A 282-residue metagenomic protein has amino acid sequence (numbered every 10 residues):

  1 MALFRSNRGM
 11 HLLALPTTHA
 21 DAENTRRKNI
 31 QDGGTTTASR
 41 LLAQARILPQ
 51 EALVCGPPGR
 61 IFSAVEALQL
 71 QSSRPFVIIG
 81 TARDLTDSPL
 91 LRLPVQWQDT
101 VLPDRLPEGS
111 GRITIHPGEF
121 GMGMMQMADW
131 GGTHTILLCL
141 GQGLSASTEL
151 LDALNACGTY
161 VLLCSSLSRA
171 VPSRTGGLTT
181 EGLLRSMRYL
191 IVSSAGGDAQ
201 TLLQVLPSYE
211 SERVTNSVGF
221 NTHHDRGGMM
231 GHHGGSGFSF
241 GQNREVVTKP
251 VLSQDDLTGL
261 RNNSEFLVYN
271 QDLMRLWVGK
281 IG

Functional and structural regions predicted by a protein language model:
M1, N7-H11, P16-T18, G33-T35 (+2 more regions): Switch/coupling segment of Walker-type NTPase motor domains
M1-L42, Y189, S217-G282: Conserved P-loop NTPase motor module
L41-A43, A64-L68, S147-L151, L178-T180 (+2 more regions): Generic recognition of flexible, low-complexity loop/linker segments
A45-L48, Q69-S73, D104-S110, M127-G132 (+2 more regions): Flexible, charged surface loops at secondary-structure boundaries
E51: Walker A (P-loop) ATP-phosphate-binding motif of ABC ATPase nucleotide-binding domains
V54-A67, T81-R83, R92, W97 (+1 more regions): Conserved P-loop NTPase motor cores
T86, E119-M125, L273-G279: Short, surface-exposed beta-strand/loop "edge" segments at domain boundaries and coil↔beta transitions
